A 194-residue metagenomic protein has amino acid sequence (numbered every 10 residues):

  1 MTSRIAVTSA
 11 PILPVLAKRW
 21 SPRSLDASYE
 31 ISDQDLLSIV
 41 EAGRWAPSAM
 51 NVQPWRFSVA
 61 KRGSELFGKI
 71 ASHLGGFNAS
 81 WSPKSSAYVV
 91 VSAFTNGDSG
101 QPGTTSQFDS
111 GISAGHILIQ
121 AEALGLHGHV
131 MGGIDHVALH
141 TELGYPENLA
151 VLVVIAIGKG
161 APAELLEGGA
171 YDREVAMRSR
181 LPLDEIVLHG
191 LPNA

Functional and structural regions predicted by a protein language model:
M1-A194: Acidic, surface-exposed loops and disordered segments
